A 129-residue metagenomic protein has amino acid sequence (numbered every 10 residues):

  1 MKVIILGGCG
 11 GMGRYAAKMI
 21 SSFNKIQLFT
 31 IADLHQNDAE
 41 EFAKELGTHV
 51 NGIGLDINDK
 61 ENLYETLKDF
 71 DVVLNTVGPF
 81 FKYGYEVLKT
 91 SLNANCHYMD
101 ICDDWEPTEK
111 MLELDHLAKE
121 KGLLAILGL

Functional and structural regions predicted by a protein language model:
V3-M19: N-terminal Rossmann NAD(P)H-binding glycine-rich loop of SDR-like oxidoreductase domains
G10, L34-N37: Helix N-cap at the beta1-alpha1 junction of Rossmann-like dinucleotide-binding domains, i.e., the first residues
L28-T30: Short beta-strand element of Class I
A32-H35, I57: N-terminal Rossmann-fold cofactor-binding loop
F42-V50: Short, conserved SAM-binding/catalytic segment of Class I S-adenosyl-L-methionine-dependent methyltransferases
G54-V72, T76-P79: Conserved Rossmann-fold cofactor-binding substructure of NAD(P)-dependent oxidoreductases
P79, T90-T108: ADP-ribose/adenylate-binding Rossmann-like module
I101-L124: Rossmann-fold NAD(P)-binding glycine/threonine-rich loop
